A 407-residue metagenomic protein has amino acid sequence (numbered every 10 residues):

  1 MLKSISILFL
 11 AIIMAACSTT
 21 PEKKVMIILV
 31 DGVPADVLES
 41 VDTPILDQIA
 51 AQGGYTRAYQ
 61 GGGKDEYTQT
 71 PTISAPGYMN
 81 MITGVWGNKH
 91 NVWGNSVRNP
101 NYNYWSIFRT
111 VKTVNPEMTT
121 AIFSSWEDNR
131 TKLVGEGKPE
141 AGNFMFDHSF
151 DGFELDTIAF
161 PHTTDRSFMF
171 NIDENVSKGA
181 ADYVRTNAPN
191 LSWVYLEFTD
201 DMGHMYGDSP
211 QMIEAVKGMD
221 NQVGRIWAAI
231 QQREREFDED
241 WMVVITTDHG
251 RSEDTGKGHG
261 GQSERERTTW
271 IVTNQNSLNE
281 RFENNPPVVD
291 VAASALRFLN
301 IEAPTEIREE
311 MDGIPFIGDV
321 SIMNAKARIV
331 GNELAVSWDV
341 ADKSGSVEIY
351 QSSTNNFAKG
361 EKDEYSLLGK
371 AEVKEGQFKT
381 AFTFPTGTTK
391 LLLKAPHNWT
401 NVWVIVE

Functional and structural regions predicted by a protein language model:
I27, I45, G218-G260, A295: Metal-dependent active-site segment of extracytoplasmic phospho-/sulfohydrolases and closely related
D36-I73, A121: Short, structured active-site-proximal loop/turn typified by the sulfatase FGly-forming signature C/S-X-P-X-R
G77-Y78, I82-V85, G260-I301: Substrate-binding rim/cap in mid-to-C-terminal beta-strand-loop elements of soluble/periplasmic
N88, V92-W93, N99-T164: Catalytic-site neighborhoods of secreted/periplasmic enzymes that process anionic sulfate/phosphate groups
G135-K138, F150, K178-N221, R225: Active-site His/acidic residue clusters
I245-N274, V404-V406: Histidine-centered active-site microenvironments of extracellular/periplasmic hydrolases and transferases
P286, L299-E333: Polar, surface-exposed loop/tail segments that function as active-site lids or cofactor/substrate-recognition elements
E333-D342: Aromatic/hydrophobic beta-strand junction motif of beta-rich domains
